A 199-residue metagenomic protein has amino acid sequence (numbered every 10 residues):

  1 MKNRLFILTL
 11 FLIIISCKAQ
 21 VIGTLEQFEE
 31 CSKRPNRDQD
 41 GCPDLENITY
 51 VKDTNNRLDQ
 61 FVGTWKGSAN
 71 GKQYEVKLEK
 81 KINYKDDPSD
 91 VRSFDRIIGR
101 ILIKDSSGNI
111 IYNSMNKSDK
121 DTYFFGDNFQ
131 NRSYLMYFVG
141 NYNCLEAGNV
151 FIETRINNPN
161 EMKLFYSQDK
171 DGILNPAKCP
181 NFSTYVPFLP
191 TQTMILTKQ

Functional and structural regions predicted by a protein language model:
K2-T64, A69-G71, N83-R96, Y166-Q199: Amphipathic/hydrophobic helical signal segments and adjacent flexible N-terminal regions that mediate secretion
N70-L78, P159-F165: Conserved long hydrophobic alpha-helices within structured protein cores
V76-N149, R155-N157: Central antiparallel beta-sheet cores of small beta-barrel/beta-sandwich binding domains
D121-Q199: Beta-strand-rich cores of mature extracytoplasmic or soluble domains
